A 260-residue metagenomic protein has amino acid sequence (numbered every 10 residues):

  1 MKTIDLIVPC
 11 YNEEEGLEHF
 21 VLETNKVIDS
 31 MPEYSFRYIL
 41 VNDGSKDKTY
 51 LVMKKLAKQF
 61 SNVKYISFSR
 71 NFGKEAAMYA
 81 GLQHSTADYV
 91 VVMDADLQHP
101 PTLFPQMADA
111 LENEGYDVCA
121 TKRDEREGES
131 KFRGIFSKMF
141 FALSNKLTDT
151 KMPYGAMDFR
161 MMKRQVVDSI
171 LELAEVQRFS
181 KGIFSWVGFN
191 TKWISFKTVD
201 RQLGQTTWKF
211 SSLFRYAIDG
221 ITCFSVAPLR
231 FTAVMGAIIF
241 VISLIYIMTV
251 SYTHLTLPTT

Functional and structural regions predicted by a protein language model:
M1-E129: Structured catalytic core of nucleotide-sugar glycosyltransferases
N12-E15, Q98, T102, L171 (+3 more regions): Residues in soluble alpha-helical coiled-coils and helical-bundle/repeat scaffolds
P32, E114-G115, T148, S225-P228: Residues at helix C-cap/C′ positions in short coil/turn segments immediately following an alpha-helix
N62-K64, F68-R70, K74-H84, Y89 (+2 more regions): Acceptor/aglycone-binding surface of glycosyltransferases and processive sugar-polymer synthases
F189: Histidine/lysine/aspartate-rich catalytic loop segments that bind and position anionic ligands
K192-T198: Catalytic beta-strand/loop signature of glycosyltransferases that borders the donor
R201-V250: Basic/Trp-rich segment in TM-proximal cytosolic loops or flexible interdomain/linker regions
T253-T259: Conserved small/polar residues in nucleotide/adenosyl-binding loops
